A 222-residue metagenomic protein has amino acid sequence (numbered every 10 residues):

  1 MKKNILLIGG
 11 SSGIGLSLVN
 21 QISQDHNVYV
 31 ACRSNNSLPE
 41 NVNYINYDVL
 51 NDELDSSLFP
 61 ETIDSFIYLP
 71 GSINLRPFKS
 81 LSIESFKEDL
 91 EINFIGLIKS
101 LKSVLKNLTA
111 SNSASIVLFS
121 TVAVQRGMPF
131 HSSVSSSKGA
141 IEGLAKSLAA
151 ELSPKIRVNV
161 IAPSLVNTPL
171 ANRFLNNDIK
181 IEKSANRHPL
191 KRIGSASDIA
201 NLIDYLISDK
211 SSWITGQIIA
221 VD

Functional and structural regions predicted by a protein language model:
S11, G15-N20: N-terminal Rossmann NAD(P)H-binding glycine-rich loop of SDR-like oxidoreductase domains
P77-F78, S82-L90, K180, S184: Substrate-binding pocket helix/loop in short-chain dehydrogenase/reductase
L81, G127-S135, S147: Active-site loop-to-helix junction immediately N-terminal to the catalytic Tyr of the SDR YXXXK motif in Rossmann-fold
L101, S137, A145: Active-site helix of classical SDR
K106, A149-P154, S212: Alpha-helical segment proximal to the catalytic Tyr-Lys
T121: Residue(s) in the substrate-gating loop at a strand-loop-helix junction that position the organic substrate next
R192-V221: C-terminal substrate-recognition "lid" of short-chain dehydrogenase/reductases
